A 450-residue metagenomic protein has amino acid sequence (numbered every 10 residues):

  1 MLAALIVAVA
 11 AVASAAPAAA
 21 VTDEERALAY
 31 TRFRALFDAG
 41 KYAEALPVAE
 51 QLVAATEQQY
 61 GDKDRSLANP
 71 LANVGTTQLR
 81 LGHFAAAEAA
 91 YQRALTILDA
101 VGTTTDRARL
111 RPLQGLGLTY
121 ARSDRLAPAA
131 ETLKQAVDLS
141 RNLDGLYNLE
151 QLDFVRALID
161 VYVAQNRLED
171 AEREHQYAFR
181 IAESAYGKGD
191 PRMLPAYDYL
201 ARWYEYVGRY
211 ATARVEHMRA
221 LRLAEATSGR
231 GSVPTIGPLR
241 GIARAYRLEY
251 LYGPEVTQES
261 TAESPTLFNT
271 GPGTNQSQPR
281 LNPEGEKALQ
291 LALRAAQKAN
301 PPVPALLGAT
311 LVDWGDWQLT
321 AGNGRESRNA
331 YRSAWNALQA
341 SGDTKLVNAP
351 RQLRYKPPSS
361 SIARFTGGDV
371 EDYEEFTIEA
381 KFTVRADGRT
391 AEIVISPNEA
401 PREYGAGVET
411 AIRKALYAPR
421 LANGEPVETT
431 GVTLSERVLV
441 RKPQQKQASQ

Functional and structural regions predicted by a protein language model:
A3-V12: Bacterial N-terminal signal peptides
V12-N69, A448: N-terminal leader/linker segments that initiate helical-solenoid repeat arrays
A19-T31, L46, K63, T76 (+10 more regions): Charge-biased low-complexity segments
A27-D38, L52, R65-R80, L110-A121 (+1 more regions): Non-membrane alpha-helical segments in proteins
E57-V101, R107, R111-Q114: Mid-chain, structured segments of secreted extracytoplasmic proteins
T105, P112-Y177, I181-G189, Y199: A charged, solvent-exposed segment within the mature domains of Sec-exported extracytoplasmic proteins
